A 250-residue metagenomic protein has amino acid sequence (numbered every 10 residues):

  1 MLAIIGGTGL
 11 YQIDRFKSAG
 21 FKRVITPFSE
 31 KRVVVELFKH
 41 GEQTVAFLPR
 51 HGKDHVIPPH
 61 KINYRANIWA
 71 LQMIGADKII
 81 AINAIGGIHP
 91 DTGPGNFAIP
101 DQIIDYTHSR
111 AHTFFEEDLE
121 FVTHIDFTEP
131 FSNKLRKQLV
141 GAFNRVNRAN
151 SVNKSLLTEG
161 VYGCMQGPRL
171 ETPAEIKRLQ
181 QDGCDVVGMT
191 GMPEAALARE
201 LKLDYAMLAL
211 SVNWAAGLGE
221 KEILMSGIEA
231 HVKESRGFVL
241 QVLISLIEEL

Functional and structural regions predicted by a protein language model:
M1-F127: Metabolite-binding pocket within alpha/beta catalytic cores that recognizes anionic/polar moieties
I68, I176, M192-A195: Generic hydrophobic/aromatic pocket-lining and core-packing "Φ" positions
Q72-G75, Q180, R199: Non-catalytic positions within long, well-ordered alpha-helices that form the structural scaffold/packing of enzyme
D77-K78, D185, D204: Short acidic/polar active-site loop segments enriched in Thr and Asp
T128-N147, N153-Q180: Active-site rim beta-loop-alpha module in soluble metabolic enzymes
M189-G227: Zn-dependent metallopeptidase/amidohydrolase metal-coordination segment
A215-L250: His/Asp/Glu-rich mid-to-C-terminal helical/loop segments that flank catalytic regions of hydrolases
